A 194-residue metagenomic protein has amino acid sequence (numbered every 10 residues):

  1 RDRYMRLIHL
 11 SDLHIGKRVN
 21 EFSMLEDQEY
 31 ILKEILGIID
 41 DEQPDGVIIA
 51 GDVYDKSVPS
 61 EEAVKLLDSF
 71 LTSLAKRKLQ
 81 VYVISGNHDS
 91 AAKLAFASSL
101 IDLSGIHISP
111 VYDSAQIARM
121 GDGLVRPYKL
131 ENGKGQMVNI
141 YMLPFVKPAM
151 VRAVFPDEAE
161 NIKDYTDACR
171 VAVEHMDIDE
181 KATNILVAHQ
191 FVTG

Functional and structural regions predicted by a protein language model:
R1-T72, K76: N-terminal active-site segment of His-dependent metallophosphoesterases
M5, D45, L79, Q136 (+1 more regions): Short coil/turn segments at beta-strand junctions that form active-site/ligand-binding loops
L10-S11, V47-D52, Q80-N87, H107-Y112 (+1 more regions): Active-site neighborhood of phospho(di)ester-bond hydrolases with catalytic His/Asp-centered motifs
R18-E21, Y54, Q80-V81, H107 (+1 more regions): N-terminal start-of-chain detector that recognizes signal peptides and the immediate post-cleavage beginning
R18-V19, T72-S98: Short N-terminal secondary-structure initiator segments
L25-E29, V83, Y165: Short N-terminal helix-initiation segments at or just after the protein's N-terminus
E42, L74-K78, H175-A182: A structural motif corresponding to the C-terminal end of an alpha-helix and its immediate exit/capping segment
D89-G194: His/Asp/Glu-rich metal-coordinating catalytic cores of metallo-dependent phosphodiesterases/hydrolases acting on
